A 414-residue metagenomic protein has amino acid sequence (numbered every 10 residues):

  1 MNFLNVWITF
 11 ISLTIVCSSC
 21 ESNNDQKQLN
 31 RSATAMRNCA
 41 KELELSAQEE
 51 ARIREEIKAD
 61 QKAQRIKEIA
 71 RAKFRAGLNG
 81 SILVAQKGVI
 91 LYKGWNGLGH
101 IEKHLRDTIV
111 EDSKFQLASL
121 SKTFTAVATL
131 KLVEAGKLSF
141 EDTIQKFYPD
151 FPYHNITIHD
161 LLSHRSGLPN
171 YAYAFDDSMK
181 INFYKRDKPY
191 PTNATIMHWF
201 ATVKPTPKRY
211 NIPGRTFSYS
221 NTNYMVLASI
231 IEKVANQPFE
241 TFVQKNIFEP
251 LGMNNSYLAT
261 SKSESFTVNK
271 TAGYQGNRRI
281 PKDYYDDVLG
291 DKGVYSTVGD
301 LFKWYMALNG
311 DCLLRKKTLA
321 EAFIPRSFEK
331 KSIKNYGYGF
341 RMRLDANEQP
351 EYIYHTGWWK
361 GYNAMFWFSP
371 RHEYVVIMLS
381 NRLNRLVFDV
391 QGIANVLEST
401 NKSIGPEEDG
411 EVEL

Functional and structural regions predicted by a protein language model:
M1-R31: Bacterial Sec-dependent N-terminal signal peptides
C20-N96, E232-A235, Q244, E249 (+1 more regions): Catalytic loop of the DD-peptidase/beta-lactamase superfamily, centered on the K-T-G motif and neighboring
R37, L43, Q86, N96-Y219: Active-site-proximal loop and beta-strand segments within enzyme catalytic domains
K67-A70, I82, G88, F115-E141 (+3 more regions): Active-site SXXK
G80-I82, G136, F140, Y153-H154 (+3 more regions): Short, surface-exposed helix-loop/turn micro-motifs enriched in polar/charged residues
S81-V84, Q116-A118, F124, D160-S163 (+5 more regions): Structural recognition of the beta-strand scaffold that forms the well-ordered cores of secreted hydrolase catalytic
Q86, I90, I144, D150 (+1 more regions): Short, solvent-exposed turn/loop segments enriched in Gly/Ser/Thr/Pro and often Arg
I156-W358: Short, surface-exposed loop or secondary-structure junction motifs that flank catalytic or metal-binding residues
